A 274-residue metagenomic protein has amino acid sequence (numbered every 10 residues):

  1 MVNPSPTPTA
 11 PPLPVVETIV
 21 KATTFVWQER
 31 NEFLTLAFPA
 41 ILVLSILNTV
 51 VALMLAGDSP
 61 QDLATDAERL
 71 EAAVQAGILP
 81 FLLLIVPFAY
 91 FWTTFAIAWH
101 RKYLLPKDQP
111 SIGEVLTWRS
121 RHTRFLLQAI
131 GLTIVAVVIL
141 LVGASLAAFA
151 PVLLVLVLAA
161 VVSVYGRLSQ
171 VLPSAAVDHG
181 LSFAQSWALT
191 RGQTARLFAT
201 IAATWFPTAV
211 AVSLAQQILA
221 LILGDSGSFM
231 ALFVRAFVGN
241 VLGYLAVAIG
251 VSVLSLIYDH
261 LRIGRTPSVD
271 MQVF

Functional and structural regions predicted by a protein language model:
V2-S5, D58-G77, P87-Q109, R167-H179 (+1 more regions): Juxtamembrane transition segments at transmembrane-helix termini in multipass membrane proteins
P6, A10-I46, E114-V138, S163-V212 (+3 more regions): Interfacial aromatic "cap" segments that immediately flank transmembrane helices in multipass membrane proteins
F33, A37, G77-F81, I85 (+5 more regions): Residue-level signature of transmembrane alpha-helical entry/exit and packing/kink sites in multi-pass membrane
L42-S45, T49-L53, G57-P60, V74 (+1 more regions): N-terminal topogenic module of multi-pass integral membrane proteins
L47-L55, L140-A144, T208-L219: C-terminal TM-helix exit segments that contain a strictly Trp-centered aromatic cap at the helix terminus
A73-V74, A160-V162: Short, positively charged
L84, F88-I97, S120, R124-Q128 (+1 more regions): Solvent-exposed, amphipathic alpha-helical "stalk/arm" or coiled-coil-like segments used as scaffolds
L141-L156: Short hydrophobic membrane-inserting alpha-helices and related fusion/pore-forming segments
